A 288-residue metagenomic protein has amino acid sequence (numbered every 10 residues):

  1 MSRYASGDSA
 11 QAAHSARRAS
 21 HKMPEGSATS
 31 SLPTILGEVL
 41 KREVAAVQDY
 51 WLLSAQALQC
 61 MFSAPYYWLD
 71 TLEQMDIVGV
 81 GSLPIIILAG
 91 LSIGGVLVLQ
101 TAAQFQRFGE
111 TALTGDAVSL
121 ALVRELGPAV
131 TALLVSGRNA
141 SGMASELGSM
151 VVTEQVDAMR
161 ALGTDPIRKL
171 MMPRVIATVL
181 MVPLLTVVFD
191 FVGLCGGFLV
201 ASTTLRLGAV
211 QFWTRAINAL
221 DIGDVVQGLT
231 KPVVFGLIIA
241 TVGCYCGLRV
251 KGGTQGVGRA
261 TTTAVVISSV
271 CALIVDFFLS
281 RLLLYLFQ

Functional and structural regions predicted by a protein language model:
P24-L69, C246-G247, K251: Short, membrane-interfacial amphipathic segments enriched in basic
Q74-V130, L134: Active-site cofactor/substrate anionic-group-binding motifs, chiefly glycine- and Lys/Arg-rich phosphate-binding loops
G79, L83, I87, L126 (+5 more regions): Selective transmembrane-helix segments that form parts of the transport pathway or gating/packing helices in multipass
L88-G95, S149, V179, P183 (+8 more regions): Generic alpha-helical transmembrane segments of integral inner-membrane proteins, especially permease/transport modules
Q100-V123, F191-V233, L237, T241-T263 (+1 more regions): Membrane-interfacial helix-loop-helix connectors in multipass membrane proteins
T114-D157, L185, V242: Hydrophobic alpha-helical transmembrane segments of multi-pass membrane transport proteins
V118, L122, L162, P166-P183 (+1 more regions): Short hydrophobic alpha-helical segments within the ABC transporter permease transmembrane module
L147-M172, T254-V257: Short cytoplasmic-facing helical segments at TM-TM junctions of multi-pass membrane proteins
